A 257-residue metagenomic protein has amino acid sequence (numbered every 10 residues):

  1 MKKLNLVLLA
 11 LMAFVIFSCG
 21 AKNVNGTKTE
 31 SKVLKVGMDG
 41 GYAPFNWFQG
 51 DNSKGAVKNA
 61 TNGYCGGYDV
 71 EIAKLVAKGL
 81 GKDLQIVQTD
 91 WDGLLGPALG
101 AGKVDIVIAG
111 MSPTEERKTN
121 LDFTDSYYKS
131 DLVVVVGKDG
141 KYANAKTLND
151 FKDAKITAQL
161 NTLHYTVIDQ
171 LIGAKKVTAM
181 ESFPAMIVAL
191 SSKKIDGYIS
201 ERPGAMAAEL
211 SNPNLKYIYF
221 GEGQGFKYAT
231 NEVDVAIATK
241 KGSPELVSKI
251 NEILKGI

Functional and structural regions predicted by a protein language model:
V15-S18: C-terminal motif of bacterial Sec signal peptides marking the signal peptidase cleavage site
G20-K22: Bacterial signal peptide processing site
E30-G110: Extracytoplasmic small-molecule ligand-binding "clamshell" domains of the periplasmic binding protein/Venus flytrap
G40-A43, N62-G79, M111, D131-I187 (+2 more regions): Bilobed "Venus flytrap"/periplasmic-binding protein-like clamshell domains and structurally analogous long
K74, K78, D83-D150, G223-Q224 (+1 more regions): Acidic, polar ligand-binding/catalytic clefts
G81-D83, G100-A109, A154-K155, S191-G204 (+1 more regions): Alpha-to-beta junction loops
G93, G110-T119, V167-Q170, P184 (+1 more regions): A ligand-binding cleft/hinge motif common to bilobed small-molecule-binding domains
K129-V136, L210-L254: Periplasmic-binding protein-like
